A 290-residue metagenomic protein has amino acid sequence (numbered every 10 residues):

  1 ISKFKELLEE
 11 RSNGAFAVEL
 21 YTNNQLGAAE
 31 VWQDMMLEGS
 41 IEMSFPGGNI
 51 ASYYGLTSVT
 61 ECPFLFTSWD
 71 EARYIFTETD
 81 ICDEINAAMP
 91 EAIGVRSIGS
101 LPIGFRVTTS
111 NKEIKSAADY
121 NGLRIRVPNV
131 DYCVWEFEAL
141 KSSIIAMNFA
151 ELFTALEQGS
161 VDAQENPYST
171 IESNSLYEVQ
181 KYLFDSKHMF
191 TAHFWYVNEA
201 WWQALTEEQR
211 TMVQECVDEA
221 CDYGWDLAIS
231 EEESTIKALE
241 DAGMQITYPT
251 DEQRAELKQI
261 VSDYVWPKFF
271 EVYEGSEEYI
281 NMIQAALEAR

Functional and structural regions predicted by a protein language model:
I1-A72, A87-R290: N-terminal secretory/targeting leader peptides
I75-I85: Signature of the catalytic double-stranded beta-helix
